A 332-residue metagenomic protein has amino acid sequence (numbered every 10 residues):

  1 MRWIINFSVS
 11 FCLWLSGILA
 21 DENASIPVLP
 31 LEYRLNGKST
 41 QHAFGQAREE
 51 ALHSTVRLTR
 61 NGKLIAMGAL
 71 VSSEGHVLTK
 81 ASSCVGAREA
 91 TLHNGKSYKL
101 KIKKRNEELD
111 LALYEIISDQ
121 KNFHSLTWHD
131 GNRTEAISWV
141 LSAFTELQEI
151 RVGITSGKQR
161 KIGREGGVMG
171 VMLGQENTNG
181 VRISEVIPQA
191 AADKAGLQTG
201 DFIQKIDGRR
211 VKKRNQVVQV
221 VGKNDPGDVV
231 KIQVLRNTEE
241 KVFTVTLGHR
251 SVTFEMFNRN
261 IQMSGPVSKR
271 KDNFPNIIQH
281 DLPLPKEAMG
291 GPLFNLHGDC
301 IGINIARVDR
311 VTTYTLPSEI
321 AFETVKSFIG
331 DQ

Functional and structural regions predicted by a protein language model:
M1-E49, T55, H76, K99 (+4 more regions): N-terminal targeting leaders that route proteins to membranes or the secretory/organellar pathways
D21-F44, K121-H124, W139-L173, R214-Q279 (+1 more regions): C-terminal cap/linker of serine protease catalytic domains
E50, T178, Q198-D201, K212 (+1 more regions): Alpha-helix N-cap/N′ positions at the starts of helices
H53-T55, L111, P275-I277, G298: Structural motif
S54-R151, N177-V181, E185-K194, K205 (+7 more regions): Conserved active-site neighborhood of the chymotrypsin/trypsin-like protease fold
A69, D193-Q198, F202, P283-I303: Catalytic nucleophile loop of clan PA
